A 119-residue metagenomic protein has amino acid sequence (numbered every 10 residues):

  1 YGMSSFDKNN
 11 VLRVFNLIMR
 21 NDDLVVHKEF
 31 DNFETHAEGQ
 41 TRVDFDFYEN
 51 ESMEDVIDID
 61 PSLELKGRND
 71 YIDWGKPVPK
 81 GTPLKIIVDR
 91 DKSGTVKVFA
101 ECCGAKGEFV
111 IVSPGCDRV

Functional and structural regions predicted by a protein language model:
Y1-V119: Acidic low-complexity intrinsically disordered segments
